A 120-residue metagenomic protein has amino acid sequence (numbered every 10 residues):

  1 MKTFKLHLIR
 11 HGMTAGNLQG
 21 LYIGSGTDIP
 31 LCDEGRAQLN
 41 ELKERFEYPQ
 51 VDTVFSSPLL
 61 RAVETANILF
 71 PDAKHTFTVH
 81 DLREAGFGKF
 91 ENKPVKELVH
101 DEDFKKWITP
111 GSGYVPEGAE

Functional and structural regions predicted by a protein language model:
F4, R10-L69, A73: Active-site-proximal alpha-helix that buttresses catalytic centers in soluble enzyme cores
I9-R10, V79: Alpha/beta-hydrolase
F70-E120: Phosphate-handling substructures
